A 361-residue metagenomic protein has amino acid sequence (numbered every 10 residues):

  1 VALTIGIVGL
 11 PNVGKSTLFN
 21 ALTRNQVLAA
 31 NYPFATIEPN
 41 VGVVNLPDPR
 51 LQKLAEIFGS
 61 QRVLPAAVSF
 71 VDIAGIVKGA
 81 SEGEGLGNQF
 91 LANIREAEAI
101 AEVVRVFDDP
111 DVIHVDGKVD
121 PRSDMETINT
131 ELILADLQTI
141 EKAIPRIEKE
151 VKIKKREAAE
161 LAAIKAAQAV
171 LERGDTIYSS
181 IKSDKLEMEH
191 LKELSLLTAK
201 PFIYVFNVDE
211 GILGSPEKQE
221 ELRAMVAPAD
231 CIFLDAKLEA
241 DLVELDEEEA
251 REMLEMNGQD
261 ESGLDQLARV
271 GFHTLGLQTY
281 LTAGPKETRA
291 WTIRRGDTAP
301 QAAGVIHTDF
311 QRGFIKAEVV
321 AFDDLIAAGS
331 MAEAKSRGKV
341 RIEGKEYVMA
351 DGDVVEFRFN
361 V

Functional and structural regions predicted by a protein language model:
V1-D111, E141: Conserved G1/Walker A P-loop phosphate-binding module
A2-V8, V13, F19, R146-V348 (+1 more regions): C-terminal-of-GTPase-core extension/linker across diverse P-loop GTPases
G14-F19, P47-G59, G87-D111, S123-L132 (+4 more regions): Phosphate-binding glycine-rich loops and adjacent basic patches that engage nucleotide phosphates, nucleic-acid
L22-Y32, P39-V41, L46-P49, K53 (+14 more regions): Residue-level signal for pocket-adjacent positions within structured domains
F34, D48-L51, L64-F70, E84-E98 (+8 more regions): Amphipathic alpha-helical transducer elements in NTP-driven molecular machines
T36, L86-G87, G117-D120, E220-R223: Glycine-rich, phosphate-binding/catalytic loops in enzymes
G42-P47, A74-E84, R95-E157, V170-D184 (+1 more regions): Conserved Switch II/interswitch segment of TRAFAC-class P-loop GTPases
